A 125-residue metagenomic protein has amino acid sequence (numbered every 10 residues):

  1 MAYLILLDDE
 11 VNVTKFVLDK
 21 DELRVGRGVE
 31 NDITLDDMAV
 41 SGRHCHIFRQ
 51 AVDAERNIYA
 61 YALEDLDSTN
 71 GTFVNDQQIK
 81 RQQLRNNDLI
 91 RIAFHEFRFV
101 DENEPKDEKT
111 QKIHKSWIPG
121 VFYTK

Functional and structural regions predicted by a protein language model:
M1-L6, E55-Y59, H95-K125: Regulatory inter-domain linker segments that are low-complexity and enriched for serine/threonine/proline
M1-V13, K20: Hydrophobic, helix-prone linear segments
D8-E10, A51, T69, N103: Solvent-exposed strand-loop boundary residues in beta-sheet-rich modules
E10-K15, A54-R56: Short, functional N-terminal and low-complexity linear motifs
N12, R91-A93, P119: A general marker of short, structured functional hotspots
V13-T14, D32, F99-V100: Eukaryotic short linear interaction motifs
F16, F73-N75, N86, E102-E104 (+1 more regions): A short, polar/proline- and glycine-enriched secondary-structure boundary/capping micro-motif
D19-F94: Forkhead-associated
